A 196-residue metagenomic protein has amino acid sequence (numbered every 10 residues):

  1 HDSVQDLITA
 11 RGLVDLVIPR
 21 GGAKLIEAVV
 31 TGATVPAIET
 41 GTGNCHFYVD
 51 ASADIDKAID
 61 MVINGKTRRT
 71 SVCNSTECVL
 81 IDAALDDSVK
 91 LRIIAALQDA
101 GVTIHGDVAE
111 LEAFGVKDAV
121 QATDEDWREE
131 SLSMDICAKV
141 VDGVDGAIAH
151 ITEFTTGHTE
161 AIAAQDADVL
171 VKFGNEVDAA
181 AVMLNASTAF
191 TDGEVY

Functional and structural regions predicted by a protein language model:
H1-R11: A structured beta-alpha segment of the ubiquitous adenosine-cofactor-binding alpha/beta core
D2, K24, D168-V169: Short alpha-helical
T9-G12, T31, E153, N175: Solvent-exposed polar/charged
D15-I18, F47-A51, C78, K139 (+1 more regions): Glycine- and other small-residue-rich loops at beta-strand/loop junctions that grip anionic moieties
V17-V29, G143-V144: Glycine-rich phosphate-binding loop
I18-R20, T40-G41, N185: Short beta-strand segments
L25-S133: ALDH superfamily catalytic-core signature
A83-E194: NAD(P)-dependent aldehyde/semialdehyde dehydrogenase
